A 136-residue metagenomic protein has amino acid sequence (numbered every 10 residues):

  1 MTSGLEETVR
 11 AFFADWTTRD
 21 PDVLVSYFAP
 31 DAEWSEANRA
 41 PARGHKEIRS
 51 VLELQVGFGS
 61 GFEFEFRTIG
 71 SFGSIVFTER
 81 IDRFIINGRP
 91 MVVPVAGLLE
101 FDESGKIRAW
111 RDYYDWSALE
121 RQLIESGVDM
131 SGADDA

Functional and structural regions predicted by a protein language model:
M1, E53-A136: A beta-strand edge to alpha-helix "cap/lid" segment located at domain peripheries
M1-S26, P30, G127-A136: Short, low-complexity N-terminal intrinsically disordered segments enriched in polar/charged residues
T8-T18, A42, F58-E63, D82-I85: Phosphate-binding glycine-rich loops and adjacent basic patches that engage nucleotide phosphates, nucleic-acid
V9-F12, V23-V25, A32, G44 (+6 more regions): Hydrophobic pocket/interface hotspot
A11-A14, A29-A32, A37-A42, A96 (+3 more regions): A sequence-composition feature that detects small, non-aromatic residues
P21-S74: A solvent-exposed, acidic/Ser-Thr-rich amphipathic alpha-helical stretch
